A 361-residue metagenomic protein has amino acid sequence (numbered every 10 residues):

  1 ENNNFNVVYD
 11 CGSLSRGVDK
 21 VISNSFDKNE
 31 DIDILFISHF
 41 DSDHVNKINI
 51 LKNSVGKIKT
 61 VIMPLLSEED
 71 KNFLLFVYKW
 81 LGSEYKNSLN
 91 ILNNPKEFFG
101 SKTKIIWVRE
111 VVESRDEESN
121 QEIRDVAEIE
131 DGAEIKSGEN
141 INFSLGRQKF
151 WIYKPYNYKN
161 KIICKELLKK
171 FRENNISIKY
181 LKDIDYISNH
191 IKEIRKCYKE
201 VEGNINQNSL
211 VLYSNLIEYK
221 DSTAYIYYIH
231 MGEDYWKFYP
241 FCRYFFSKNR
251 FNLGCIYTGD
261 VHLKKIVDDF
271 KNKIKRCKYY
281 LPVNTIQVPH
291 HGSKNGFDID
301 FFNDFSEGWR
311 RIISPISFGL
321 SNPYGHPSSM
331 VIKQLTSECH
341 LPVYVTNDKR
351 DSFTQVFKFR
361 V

Functional and structural regions predicted by a protein language model:
E1-E30, L92-N94, F99-P282, R360-V361: Core dinuclear metal-dependent hydrolase active-site scaffold
F5-V7, E30-F36, K57-P64, T103-I106 (+5 more regions): Hydrophobic beta-strand segments of well-ordered beta-sheets in folded domains
L14, L66-S67: N-terminal alpha-helical "arm" segments
G17-M63, R276-S293, R311-I312: Active-site metal-binding motif and surrounding structural segment of the metallo-beta-lactamase
K20-I22, K47-L51, D269-K273, D298-F305 (+1 more regions): A short acidic, amphipathic alpha-helical/loop segment
F40-V45, S67-D70, V112, H262-I266 (+3 more regions): Active-site environment of divalent metal-dependent phosphoester hydrolases
T60, E68-L145, D269-F270, E307-V361: Binuclear metal-ion centers of metallo-dependent hydrolases, dominated by the metallo-beta-lactamase
Y257-V261, I266-G308, S314-I316: Extended hydrophobic/aromatic segments used for targeting, binding, or gating
